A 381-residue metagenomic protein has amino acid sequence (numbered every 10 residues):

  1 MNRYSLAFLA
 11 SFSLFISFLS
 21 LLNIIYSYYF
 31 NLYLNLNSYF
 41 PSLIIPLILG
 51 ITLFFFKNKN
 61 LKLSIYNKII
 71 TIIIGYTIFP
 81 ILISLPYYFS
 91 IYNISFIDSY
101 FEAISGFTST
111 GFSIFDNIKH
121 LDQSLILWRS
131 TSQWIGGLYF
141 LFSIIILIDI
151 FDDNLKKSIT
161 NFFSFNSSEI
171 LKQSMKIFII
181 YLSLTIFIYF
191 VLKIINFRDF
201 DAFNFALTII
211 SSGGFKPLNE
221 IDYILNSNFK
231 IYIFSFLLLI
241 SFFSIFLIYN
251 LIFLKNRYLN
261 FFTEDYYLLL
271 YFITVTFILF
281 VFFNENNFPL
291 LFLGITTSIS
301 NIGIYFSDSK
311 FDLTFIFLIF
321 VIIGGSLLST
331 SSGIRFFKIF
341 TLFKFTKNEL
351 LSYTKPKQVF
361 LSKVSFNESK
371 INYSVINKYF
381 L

Functional and structural regions predicted by a protein language model:
M1-L381: Membrane-proximal intracellular helices of multi-pass ion channels
